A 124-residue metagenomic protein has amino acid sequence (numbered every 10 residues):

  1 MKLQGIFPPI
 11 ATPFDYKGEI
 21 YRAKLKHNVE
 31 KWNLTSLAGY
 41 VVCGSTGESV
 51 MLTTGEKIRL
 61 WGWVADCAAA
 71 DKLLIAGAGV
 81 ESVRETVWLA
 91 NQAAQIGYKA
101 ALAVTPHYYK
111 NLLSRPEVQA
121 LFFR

Functional and structural regions predicted by a protein language model:
K2-R124: Active-site beta->alpha loop and helix N-cap motifs at the rims of alpha/beta catalytic domains
